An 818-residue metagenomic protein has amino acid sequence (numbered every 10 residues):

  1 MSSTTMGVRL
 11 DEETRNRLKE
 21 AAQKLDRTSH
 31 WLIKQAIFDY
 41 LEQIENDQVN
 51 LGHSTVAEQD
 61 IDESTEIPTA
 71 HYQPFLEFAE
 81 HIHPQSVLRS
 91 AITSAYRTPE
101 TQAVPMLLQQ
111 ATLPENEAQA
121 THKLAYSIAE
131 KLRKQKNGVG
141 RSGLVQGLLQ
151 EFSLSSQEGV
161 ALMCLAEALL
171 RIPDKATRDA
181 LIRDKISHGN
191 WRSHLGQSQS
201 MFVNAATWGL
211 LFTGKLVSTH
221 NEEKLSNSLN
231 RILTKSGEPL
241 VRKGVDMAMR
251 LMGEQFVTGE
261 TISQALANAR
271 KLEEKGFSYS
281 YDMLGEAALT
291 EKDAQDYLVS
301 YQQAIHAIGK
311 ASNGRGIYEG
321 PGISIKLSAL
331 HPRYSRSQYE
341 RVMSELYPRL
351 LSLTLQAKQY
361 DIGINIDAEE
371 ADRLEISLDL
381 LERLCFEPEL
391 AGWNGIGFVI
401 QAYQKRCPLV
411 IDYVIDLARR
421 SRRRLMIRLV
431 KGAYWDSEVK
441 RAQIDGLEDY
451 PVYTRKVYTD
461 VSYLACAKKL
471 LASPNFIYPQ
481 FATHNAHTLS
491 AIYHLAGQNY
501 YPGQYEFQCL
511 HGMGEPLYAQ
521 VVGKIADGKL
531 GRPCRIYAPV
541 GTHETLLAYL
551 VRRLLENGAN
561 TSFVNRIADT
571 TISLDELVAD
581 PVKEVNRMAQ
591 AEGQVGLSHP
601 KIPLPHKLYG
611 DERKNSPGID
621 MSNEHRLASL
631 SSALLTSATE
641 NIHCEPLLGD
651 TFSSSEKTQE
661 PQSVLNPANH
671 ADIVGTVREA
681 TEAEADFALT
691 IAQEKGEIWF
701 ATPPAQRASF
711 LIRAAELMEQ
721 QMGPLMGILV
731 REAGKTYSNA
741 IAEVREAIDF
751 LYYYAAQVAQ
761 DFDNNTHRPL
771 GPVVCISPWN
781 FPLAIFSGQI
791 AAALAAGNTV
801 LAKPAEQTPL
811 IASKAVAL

Functional and structural regions predicted by a protein language model:
M1-L10, K19: Short Lys/Arg-rich basic patches
E12-W31, Q35: Surface-exposed, Lys/Arg-rich phosphate-binding patches that contact polyanionic backbones
S29-V49: Short, basic amphipathic alpha-helical segments that act as recognition/interaction helices in nucleic-acid-binding
Q43-D60, T65: Short, positively charged interaction helices/loops
D60-P617: Positively charged, amphipathic and often flexible ligand-engagement surfaces
L289, K358-Y360, A371-C385, G392-F398 (+4 more regions): Long, K/E/R/D-enriched contiguous segments that form extended
G528-K529, G541, T545-A548, R552-T690 (+4 more regions): Terminal low-complexity tails and localization/encapsulation signals of metabolic enzymes
V730, A756-L818: Rossmann-like NAD(P) dinucleotide-binding subdomain of oxidoreductase/dehydrogenase enzymes
